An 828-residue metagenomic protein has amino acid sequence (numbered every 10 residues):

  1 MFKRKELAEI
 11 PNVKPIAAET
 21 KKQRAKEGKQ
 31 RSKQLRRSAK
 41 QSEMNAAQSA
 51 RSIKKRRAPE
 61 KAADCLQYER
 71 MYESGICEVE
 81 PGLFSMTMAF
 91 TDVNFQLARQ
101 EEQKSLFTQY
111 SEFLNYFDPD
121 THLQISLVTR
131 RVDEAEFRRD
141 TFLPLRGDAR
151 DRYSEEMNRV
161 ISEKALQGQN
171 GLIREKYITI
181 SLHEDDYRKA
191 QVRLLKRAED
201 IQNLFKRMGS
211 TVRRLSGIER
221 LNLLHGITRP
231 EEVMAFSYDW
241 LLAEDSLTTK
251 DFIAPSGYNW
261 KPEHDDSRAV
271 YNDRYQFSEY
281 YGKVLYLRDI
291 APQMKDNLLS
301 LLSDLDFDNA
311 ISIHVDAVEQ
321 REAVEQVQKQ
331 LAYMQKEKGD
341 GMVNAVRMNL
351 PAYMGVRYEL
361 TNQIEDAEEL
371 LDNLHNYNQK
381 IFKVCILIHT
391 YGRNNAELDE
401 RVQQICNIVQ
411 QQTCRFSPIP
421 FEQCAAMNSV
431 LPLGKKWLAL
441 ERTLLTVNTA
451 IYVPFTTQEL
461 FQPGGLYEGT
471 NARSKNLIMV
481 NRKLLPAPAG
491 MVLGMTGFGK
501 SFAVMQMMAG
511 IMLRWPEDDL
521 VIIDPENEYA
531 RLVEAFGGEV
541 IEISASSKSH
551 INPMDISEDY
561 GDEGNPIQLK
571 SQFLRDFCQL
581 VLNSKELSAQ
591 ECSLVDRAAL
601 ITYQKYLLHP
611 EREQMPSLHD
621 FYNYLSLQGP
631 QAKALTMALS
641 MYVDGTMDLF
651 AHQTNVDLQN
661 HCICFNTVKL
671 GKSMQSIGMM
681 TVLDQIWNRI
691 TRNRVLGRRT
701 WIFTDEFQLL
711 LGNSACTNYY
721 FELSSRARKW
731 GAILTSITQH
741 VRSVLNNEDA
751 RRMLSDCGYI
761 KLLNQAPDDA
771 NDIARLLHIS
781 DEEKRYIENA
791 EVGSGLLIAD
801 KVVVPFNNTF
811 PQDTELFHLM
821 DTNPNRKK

Functional and structural regions predicted by a protein language model:
M1-F455: Extended, folded cores of ATP/NTP-driven motor/assembly subunits in large transport and secretion machines
V93, Q100-P119, L127-R130, S303 (+9 more regions): P-loop NTPase motor domains
V492: Hydrophobic anchor at the beta1->P-loop junction of P-loop NTPases
K500: Conserved lysine of the Walker
A503: Hydrophobic positions on the alpha1 helix immediately C-terminal to the Walker A/P-loop
G510-V521, N688: Post-Walker A helix-loop "phosphate-sensing" segment adjacent to the P-loop in P-loop NTPases
G537-I541, D749-L762: A short helix-turn-beta junction within AAA+ P-loop NTPase domains corresponding to the substrate/partner-engaging
L777-K828: Conserved P-loop NTPase
